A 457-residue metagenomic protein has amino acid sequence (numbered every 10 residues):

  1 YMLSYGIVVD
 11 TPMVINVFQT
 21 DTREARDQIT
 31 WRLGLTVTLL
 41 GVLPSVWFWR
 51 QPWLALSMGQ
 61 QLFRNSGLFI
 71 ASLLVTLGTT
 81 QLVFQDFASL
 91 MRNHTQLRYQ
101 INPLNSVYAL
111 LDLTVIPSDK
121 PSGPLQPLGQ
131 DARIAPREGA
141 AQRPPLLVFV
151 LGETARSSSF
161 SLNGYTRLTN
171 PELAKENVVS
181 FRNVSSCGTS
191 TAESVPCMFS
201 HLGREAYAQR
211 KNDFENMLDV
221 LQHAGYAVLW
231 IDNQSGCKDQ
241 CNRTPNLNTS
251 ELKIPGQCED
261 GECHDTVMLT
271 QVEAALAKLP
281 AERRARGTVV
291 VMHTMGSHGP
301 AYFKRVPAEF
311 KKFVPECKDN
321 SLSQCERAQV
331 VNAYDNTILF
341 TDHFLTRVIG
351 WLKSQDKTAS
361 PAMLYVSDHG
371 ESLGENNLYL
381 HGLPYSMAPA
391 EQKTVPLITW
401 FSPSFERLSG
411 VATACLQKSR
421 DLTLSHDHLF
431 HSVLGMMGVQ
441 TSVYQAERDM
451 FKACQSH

Functional and structural regions predicted by a protein language model:
Y1-T36, V42-H457: Catalytic domains that recognize anionic headgroups
